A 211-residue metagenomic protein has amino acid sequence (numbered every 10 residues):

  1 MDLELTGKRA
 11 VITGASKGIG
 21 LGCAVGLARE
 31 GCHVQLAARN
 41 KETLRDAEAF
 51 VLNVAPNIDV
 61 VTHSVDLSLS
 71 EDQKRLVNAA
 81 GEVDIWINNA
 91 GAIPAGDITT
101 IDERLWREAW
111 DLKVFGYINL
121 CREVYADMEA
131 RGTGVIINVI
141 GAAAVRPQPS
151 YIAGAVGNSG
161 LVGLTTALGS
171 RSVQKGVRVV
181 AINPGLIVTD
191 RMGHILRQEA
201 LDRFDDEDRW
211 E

Functional and structural regions predicted by a protein language model:
R9, S16-G18: Conserved glycine-rich cofactor-binding loop
L27, V162, S172-I187: Conserved Rossmann-fold SDR core element
E30-D46: Conserved glycine-rich Rossmann-like NAD(P)H-binding loop of the short-chain dehydrogenase/reductase
D84, A92, T99-I118, T133 (+3 more regions): Catalytic Tyr-X3-Lys loop
I101, P147-A155, A167, I195: Active-site loop-to-helix junction immediately N-terminal to the catalytic Tyr of the SDR YXXXK motif in Rossmann-fold
C121-R122, T166: A short, exposed helix-loop element centered on a Lys and neighboring polar residues
A126, S170-R171: Alpha-helical segment proximal to the catalytic Tyr-Lys
V145, P184-H194, Q198, R203: Short, flexible catalytic-loop segment of classical short-chain dehydrogenase/reductase
